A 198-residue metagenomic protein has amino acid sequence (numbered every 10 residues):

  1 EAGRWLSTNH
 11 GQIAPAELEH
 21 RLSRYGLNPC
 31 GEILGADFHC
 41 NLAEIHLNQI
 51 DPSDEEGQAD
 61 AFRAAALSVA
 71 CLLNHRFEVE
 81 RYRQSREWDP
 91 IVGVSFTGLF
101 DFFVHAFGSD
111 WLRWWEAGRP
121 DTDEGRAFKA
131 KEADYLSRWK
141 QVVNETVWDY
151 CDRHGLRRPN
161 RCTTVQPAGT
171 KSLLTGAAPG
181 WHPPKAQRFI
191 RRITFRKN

Functional and structural regions predicted by a protein language model:
E1-F107, I193-K197: Function-dense linear segments that define catalytic or interfacial modules in macromolecule-processing proteins
A2, Q49, Q166-A168, A177-A178: Short acidic-glycine loop/turn motifs at beta-strand connectors
N9, L174-T175: Short linear motifs in exposed loops
D37-H39, R157-P159, A168, I190: Active-site lining segments that contact anionic ligands and/or coordinate catalytic metals
L73-R83, E87, G98, F103-P167: Internal maturation/activation junctions in enzymes
V92, T175-A178: Short glycine/threonine-rich loop-to-helix capping motif typified by GTGT followed within a few residues by an Asp-Pro
A178-N198: Catalytic or ion-translocation cores adjacent to nucleophile or general acid/base/metal-coordination motifs in diverse
